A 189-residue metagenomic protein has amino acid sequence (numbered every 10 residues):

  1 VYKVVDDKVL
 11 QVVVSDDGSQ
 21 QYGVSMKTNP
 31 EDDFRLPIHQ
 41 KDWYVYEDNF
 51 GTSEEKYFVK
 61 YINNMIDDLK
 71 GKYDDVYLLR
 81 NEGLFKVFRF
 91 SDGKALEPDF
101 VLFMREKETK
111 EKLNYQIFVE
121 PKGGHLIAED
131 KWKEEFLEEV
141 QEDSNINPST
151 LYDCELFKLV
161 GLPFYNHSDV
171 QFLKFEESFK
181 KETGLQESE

Functional and structural regions predicted by a protein language model:
V1-E189: Intrinsically disordered, low-complexity, repeat-rich regions that form long N- or C-terminal tails or large
